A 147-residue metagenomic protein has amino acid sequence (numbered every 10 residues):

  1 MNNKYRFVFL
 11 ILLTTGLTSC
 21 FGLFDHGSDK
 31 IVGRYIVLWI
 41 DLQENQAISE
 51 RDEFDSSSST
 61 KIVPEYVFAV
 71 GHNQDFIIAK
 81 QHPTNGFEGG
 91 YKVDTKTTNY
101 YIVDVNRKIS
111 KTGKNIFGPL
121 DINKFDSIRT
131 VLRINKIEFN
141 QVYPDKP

Functional and structural regions predicted by a protein language model:
M1-C20: Sec-dependent bacterial lipoprotein signal peptides
N3, G22, R133-K136: Short, flexible coil/linker elements and helix-boundary hinge sites characteristic of intrinsically disordered
L10-I11, D25-K30, R129, R133: Alpha-helical interaction segments
C20-H72: N-terminal export/targeting and maturation segments
R51-I102: Mature extracytoplasmic domains of secretory-pathway proteins
K108-P147: C-terminal partner/receptor-binding element of secreted or periplasmic proteins
